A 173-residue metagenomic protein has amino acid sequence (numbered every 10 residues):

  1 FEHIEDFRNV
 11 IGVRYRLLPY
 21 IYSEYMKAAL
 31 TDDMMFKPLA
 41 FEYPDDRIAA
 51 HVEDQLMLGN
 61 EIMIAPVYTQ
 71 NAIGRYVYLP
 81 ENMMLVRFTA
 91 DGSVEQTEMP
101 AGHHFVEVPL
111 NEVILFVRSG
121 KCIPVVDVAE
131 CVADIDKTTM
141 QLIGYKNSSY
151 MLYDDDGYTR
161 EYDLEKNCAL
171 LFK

Functional and structural regions predicted by a protein language model:
F1-K173: Catalytic core of carbohydrate-active enzymes
